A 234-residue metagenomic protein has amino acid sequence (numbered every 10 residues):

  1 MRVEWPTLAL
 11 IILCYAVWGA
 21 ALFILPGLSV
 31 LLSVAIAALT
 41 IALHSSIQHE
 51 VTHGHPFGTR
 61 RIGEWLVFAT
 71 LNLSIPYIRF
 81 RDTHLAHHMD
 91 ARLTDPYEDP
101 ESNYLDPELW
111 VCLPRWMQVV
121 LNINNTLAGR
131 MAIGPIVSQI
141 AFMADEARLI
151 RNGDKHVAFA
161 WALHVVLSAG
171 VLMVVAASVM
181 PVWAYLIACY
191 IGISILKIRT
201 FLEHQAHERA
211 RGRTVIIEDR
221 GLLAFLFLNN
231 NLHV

Functional and structural regions predicted by a protein language model:
M1-L43, I47, T70-L186: Non-catalytic, topology-defining segments of multipass membrane proteins
A38-T40, W65, Y104-L105, I193-I195 (+1 more regions): Short hydrophobic "helix-edge" motifs at membrane interfaces and signal-peptide entry regions
I41-R60, F80-L93, R199, E203-A206 (+1 more regions): Acidic (Asp/Glu-rich) catalytic motifs at the cytosolic membrane interface
T52-F57, F142-M143, S168-G170, L222-L226: Short hydrophobic/aromatic-rich motifs at helix boundaries and adjacent loops
H55-I75, Y97-L113, A210-A224: Juxtamembrane helix-capping/reentrant segments at transmembrane boundaries
G58-T59, I123, M173, A177 (+2 more regions): Hydrophobic alpha-helical membrane-insertion segments
Y185-F227: Extended hydrophobic/aromatic segments used for targeting, binding, or gating
